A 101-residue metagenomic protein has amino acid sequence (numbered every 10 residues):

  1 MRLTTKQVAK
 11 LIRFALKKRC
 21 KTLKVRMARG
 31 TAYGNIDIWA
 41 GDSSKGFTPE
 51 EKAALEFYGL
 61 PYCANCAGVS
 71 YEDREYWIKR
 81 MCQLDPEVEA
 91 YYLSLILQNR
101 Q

Functional and structural regions predicted by a protein language model:
M1-R26, G30-P49: Catalytic phosphate/metal-binding cores of nucleic-acid and nucleotide-processing enzymes, i.e., regions that mediate
D42-Q101: C-terminal basic regulatory modules in eukaryotic proteins
